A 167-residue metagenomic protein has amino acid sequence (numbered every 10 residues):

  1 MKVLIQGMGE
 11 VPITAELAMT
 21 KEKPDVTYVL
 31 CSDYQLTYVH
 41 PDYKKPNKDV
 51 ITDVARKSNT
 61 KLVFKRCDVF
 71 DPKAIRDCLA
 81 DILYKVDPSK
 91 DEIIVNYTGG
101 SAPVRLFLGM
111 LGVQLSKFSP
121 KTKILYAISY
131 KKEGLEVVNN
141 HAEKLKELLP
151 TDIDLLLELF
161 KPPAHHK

Functional and structural regions predicted by a protein language model:
M1-E92, L106-K167: Long, low-complexity, Lys/Arg-enriched
I94-T98: Short glycine-rich or small-residue beta-strand-to-loop segments that form or flank ligand, phosphate, metal/Fe-S
